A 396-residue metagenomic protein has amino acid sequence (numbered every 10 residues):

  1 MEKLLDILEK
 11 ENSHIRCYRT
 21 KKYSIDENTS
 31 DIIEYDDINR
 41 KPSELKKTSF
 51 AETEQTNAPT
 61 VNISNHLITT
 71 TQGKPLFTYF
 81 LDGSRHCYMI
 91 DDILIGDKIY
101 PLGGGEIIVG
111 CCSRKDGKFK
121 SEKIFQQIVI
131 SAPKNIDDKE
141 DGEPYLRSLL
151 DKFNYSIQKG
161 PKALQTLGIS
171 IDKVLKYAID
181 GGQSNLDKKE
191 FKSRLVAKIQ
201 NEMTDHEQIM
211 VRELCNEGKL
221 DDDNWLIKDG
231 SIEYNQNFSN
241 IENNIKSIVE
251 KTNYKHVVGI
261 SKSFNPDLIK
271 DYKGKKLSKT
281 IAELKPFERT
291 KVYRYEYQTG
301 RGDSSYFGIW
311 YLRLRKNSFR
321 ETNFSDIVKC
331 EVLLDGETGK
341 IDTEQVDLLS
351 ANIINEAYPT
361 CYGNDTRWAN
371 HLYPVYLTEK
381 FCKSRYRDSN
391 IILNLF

Functional and structural regions predicted by a protein language model:
M1-S49, T53-E54, P59-Q72, I90-I93 (+1 more regions): Long, contiguous domain-sized segments
P75: Active-site beta-strand-loop-beta-strand hairpin of nuclease catalytic cores that positions key catalytic residues
Y79-L81: Short hydrophobic beta-strand that contains or immediately precedes a catalytic carboxylate
G83-M89: Short acidic, Gly/Ser-rich segments with clustered Asp/Glu that frequently serve as metal-coordination loops in enzyme
D91-C112, E242: A short alpha/beta connector and helix-capping loop motif
S113-G117: Compact beta-sheet-dominated globular domain cores
